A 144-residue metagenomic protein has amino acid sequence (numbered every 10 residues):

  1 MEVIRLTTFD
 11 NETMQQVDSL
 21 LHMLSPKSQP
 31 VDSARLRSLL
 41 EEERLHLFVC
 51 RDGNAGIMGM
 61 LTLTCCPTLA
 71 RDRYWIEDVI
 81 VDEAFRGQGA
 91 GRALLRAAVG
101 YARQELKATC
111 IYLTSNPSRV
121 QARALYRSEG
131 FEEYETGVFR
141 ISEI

Functional and structural regions predicted by a protein language model:
M1-V31: Short amphipathic alpha-helix that is part of the acyltransferase structural core
L39-V49: A short helix-loop-beta-strand connector motif used in the catalytic cores of GNAT acetyltransferases and, in some
V49, G56-C65, W75, I80: Conserved beta-strand in the GNAT
R51-G53, I141-E143: Active-site beta-strand termini and strand-to-loop segments that position acidic
D82, R86, N116: Residue-level recognition of the GNAT/N-acetyltransferase active site
F85, G89-A97: Conserved acetyl-CoA pyrophosphate-binding loop and the N-cap/start of the following alpha-helix in GNAT-like
R92, P117-E135, I141: Conserved active-site alpha-helix within GNAT-family acetyltransferase domains
R103-S115: Conserved GNAT acetyl-CoA-binding A-motif
